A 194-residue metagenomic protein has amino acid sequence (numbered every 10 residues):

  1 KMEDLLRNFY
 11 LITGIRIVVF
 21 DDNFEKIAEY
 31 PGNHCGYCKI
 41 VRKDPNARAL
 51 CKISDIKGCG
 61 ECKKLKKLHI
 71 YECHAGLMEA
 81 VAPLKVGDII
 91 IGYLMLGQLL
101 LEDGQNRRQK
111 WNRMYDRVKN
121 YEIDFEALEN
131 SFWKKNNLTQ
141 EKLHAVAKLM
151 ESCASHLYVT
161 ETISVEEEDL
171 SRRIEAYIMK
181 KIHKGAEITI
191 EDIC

Functional and structural regions predicted by a protein language model:
K1-T13, G92-E167: Juxtadomain coupling helices with adjacent low-complexity linkers
M2-G76: Structured interaction and signal-relay segments at domain junctions
Y30-P31, I53, F125-E126, V146-K148 (+1 more regions): Short hydrophobic/aromatic-rich motifs at helix boundaries and adjacent loops
C59-K110: Sensory/regulatory domains in signal-transduction proteins
S164-I188, I193-C194: A short, Lys/Arg-enriched amphipathic alpha-helix from helix-turn-helix/homeodomain DNA-binding modules
